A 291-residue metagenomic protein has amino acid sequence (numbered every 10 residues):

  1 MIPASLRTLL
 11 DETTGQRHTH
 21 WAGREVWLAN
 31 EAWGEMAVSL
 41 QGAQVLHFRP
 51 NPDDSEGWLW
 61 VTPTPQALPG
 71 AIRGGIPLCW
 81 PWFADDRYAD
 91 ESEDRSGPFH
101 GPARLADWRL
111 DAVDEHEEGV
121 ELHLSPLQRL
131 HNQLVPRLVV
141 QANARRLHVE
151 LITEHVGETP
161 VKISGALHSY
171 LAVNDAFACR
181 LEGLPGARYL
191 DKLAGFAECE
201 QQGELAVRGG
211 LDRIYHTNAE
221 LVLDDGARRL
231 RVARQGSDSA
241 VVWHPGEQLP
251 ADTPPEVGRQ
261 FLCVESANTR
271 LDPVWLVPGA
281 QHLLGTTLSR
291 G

Functional and structural regions predicted by a protein language model:
M1-G75, N218-D238, P278-G291: Beta-strand-rich N-terminal accessory domains
R17, W21, E93-N143: Extended, loop-rich substrate-binding clefts of extracytoplasmic carbohydrate-active enzymes
W27, M36, L122, P136-L138 (+4 more regions): Hydrophobic residues positioned within well-ordered beta-strands of beta-sheet architectures
T64-G101, E182-A197, N218-L221: Beta-strand/loop-rich accessory regions of lumenal/periplasmic or secreted enzymes, predominantly carbohydrate-active
A67-L68, R137-V140, D272-L276: Beta-strand-rich interaction surfaces with strong enrichment in secreted/lumenal proteins
D111, G203-P278: Acidic/His-leaning functional-site neighborhoods
P126-I163, L167: Acidic, contiguous internal or C-terminal segments within carbohydrate-active enzymes that form a structured patch used
P160-K162, A166-A240: Active-site/ligand-binding surface loops and adjacent short beta/alpha elements that line catalytic pockets across
